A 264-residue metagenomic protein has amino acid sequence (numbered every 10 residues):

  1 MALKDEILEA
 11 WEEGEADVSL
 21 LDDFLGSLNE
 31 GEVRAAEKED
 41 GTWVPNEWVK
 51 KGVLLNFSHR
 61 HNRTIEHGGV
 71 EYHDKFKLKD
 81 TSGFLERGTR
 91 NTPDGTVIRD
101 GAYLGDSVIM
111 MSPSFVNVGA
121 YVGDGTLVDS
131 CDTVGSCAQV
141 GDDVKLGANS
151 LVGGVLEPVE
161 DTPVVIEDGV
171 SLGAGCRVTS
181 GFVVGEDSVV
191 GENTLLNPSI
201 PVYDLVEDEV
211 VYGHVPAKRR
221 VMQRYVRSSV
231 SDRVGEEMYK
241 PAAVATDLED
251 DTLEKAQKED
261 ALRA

Functional and structural regions predicted by a protein language model:
M1-T89, V226-A264: Terminal amphipathic alpha-helical/low-complexity segments used for targeting or macromolecular assembly
L85, R90-S229, R233: Structural signal for interior beta-strand "rungs" in well-ordered beta-sheet cores of soluble enzyme domains
